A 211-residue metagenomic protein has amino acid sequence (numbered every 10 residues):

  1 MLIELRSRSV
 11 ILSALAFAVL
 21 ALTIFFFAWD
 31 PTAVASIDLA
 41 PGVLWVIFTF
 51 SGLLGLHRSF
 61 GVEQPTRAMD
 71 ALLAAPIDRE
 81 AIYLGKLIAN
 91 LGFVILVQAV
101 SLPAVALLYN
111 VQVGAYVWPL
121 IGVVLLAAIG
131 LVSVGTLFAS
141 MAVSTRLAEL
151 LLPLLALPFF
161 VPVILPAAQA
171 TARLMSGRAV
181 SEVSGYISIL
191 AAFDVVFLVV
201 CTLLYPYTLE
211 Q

Functional and structural regions predicted by a protein language model:
M1-A14: Aromatic- and glycine-rich beta-strand/loop motifs that create alpha-glucan
E4, L53-L73, L87: Transmembrane helix boundary and interhelical loop/hinge segments in multi-pass membrane proteins
F27, F138-E182, Y186-I189, V195 (+1 more regions): Transmembrane helix segments
A28-L39, P103-L125, T171-I187, T208: Membrane-interfacial helix-loop-helix connectors in multipass membrane proteins
A40-L56: Long, hydrophobic alpha-helical segments
I77-A106: Selective transmembrane-helix segments that form parts of the transport pathway or gating/packing helices in multipass
V113, V123-L157, L209-Q211: A structural motif at transmembrane helix-loop-helix junctions in multipass membrane proteins
D194-Q211: Junction motif at the cytosolic side of a transmembrane helix
